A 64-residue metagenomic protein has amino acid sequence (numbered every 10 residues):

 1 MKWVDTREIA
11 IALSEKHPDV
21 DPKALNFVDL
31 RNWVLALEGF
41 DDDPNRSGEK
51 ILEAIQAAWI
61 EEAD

Functional and structural regions predicted by a protein language model:
M1-D64: A charge-rich, low-complexity, intrinsically flexible signal that marks solvent-exposed coils, linkers, repeats
